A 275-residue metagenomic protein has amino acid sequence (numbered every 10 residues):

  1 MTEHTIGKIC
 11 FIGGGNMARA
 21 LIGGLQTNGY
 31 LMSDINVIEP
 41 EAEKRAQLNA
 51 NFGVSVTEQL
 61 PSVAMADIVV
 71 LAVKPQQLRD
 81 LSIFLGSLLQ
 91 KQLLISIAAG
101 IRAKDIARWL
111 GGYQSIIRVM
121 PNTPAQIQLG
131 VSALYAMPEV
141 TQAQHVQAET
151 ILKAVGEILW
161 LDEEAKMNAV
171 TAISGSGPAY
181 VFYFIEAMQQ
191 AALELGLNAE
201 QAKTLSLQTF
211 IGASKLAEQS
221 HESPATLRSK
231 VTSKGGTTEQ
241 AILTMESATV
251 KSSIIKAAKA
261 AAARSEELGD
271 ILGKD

Functional and structural regions predicted by a protein language model:
M1-E58, L193-E194: NAD(P)+-binding Rossmann beta1-loop-alpha1 motif at the extreme N-terminus of oxidoreductases
T2-T5, L207, I211-D275: NAD(P)-dependent Rossmann-like dehydrogenase/reductase catalytic/cofactor-binding core
N16, I68, Q219-S223: Amphipathic alpha-helical hairpins
I22, A42, F52, L60-L134 (+1 more regions): Rossmann-like NAD(P)(H) cofactor-binding subdomain of soluble oxidoreductases
N36, D105-S115, V131-A169, F182-Q219: Internal alpha-helical scaffold of NAD(P)-dependent oxidoreductase catalytic cores
K166-A172, P224-S229: Short pre-catalytic strand/loop immediately N-terminal to key active-site residues, enriched for Gly-Thr
